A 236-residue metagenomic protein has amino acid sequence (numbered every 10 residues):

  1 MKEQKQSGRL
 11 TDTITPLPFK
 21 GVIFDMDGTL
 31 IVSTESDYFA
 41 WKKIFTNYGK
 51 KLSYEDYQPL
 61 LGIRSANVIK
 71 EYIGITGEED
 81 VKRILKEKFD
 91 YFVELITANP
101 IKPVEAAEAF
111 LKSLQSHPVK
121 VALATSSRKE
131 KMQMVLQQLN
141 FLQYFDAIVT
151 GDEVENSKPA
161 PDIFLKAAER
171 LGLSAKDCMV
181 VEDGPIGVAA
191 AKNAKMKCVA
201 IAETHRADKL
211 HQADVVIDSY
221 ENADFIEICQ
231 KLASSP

Functional and structural regions predicted by a protein language model:
K2-K20, K112-Q115, R128-P236: Asp-based, Mg2+/Mn2+-dependent phosphohydrolase catalytic module
Q4, G8, T15-A109, S113-H117 (+1 more regions): N-terminal helical cap/lid subdomain that shapes the substrate entry/recognition surface in HAD-like hydrolases
T29, D56-Y57, L95-A98, K120 (+3 more regions): Conserved short-loop catalytic and cofactor-binding motifs
L30, P103, V121-T125, N156 (+1 more regions): Conserved SAM-binding loop
V32-S33, L60-L61, L123-A124, E182 (+1 more regions): Small/polar loops that bind or transfer phosphate-bearing groups
K51, K120, K197: Residue-level detector of anion-binding/catalytic polar loops
T97-K102, S126, N193-K195: Short, flexible loop segments at the rims of nucleotide/cofactor-binding pockets, characterized by
